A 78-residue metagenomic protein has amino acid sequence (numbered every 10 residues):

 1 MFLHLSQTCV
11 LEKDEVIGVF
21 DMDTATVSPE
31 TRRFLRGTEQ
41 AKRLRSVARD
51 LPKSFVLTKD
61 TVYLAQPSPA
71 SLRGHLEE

Functional and structural regions predicted by a protein language model:
M1-E78: Eukaryotic intrinsically disordered, low-complexity regulatory linkers and tails enriched in Ser/Thr/Pro
